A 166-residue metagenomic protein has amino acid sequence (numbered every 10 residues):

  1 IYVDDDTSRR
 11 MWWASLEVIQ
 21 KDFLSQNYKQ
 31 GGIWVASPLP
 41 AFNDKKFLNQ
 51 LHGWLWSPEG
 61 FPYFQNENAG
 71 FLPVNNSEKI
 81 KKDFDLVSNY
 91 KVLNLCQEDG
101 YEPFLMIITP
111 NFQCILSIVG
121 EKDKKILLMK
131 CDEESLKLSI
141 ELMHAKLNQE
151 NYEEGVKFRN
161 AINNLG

Functional and structural regions predicted by a protein language model:
I1-G166: PLD/PLD-like phosphodiesterase catalytic module centered on the HKD motif
